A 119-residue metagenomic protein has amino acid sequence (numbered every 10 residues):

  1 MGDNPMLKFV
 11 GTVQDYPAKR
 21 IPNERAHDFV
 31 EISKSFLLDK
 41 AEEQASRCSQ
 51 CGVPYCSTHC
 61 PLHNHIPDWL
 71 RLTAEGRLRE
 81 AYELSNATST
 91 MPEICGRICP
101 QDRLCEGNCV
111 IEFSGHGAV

Functional and structural regions predicted by a protein language model:
M1-V119: Ferredoxin-type iron-sulfur electron-transfer modules and their immediate structural context
